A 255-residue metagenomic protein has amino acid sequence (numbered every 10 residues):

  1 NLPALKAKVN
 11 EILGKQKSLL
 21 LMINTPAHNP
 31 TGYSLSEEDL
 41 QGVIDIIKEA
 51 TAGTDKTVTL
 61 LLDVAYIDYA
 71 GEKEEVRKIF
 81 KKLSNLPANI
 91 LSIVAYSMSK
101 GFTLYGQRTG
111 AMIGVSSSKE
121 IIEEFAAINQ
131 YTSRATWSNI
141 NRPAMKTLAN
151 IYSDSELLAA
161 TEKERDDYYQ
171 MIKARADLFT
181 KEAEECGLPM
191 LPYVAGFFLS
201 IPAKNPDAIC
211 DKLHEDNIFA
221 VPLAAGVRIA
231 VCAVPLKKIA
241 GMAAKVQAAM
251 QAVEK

Functional and structural regions predicted by a protein language model:
N1-K255: PLP-dependent class I/II
